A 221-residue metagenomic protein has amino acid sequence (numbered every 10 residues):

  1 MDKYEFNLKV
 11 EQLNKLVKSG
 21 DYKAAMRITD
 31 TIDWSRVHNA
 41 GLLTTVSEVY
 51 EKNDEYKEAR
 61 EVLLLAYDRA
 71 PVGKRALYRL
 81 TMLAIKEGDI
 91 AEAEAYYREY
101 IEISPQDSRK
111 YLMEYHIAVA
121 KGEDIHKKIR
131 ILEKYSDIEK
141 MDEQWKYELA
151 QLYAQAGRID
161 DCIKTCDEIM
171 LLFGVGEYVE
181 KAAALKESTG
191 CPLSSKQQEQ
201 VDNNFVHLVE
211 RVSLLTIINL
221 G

Functional and structural regions predicted by a protein language model:
M1-D2, D30-V37, L64-V72, R98-Q106 (+3 more regions): Solenoid-like repeat scaffolds
N7-L8, A40-T44, K74-R75, R109 (+2 more regions): Start-of-helix register in tetratricopeptide repeats
E11, T45, R79, M113 (+2 more regions): "A position-specific structural signal for the A-helix of alpha-solenoid helical repeats
E11-K15, V49, L83, I117-A118 (+2 more regions): Residue-level signature for tetratricopeptide repeat
K18, K52, R69, K86 (+4 more regions): Register position in tetratricopeptide repeats
T44-E51, L64-L65, R75-G88, E94-M141: Alpha-helical adaptor scaffolds
R69, E102-P105, G157-Y178, A183-S194 (+1 more regions): TPR/TPR-like (Sel1-like) alpha-helical repeat modules
